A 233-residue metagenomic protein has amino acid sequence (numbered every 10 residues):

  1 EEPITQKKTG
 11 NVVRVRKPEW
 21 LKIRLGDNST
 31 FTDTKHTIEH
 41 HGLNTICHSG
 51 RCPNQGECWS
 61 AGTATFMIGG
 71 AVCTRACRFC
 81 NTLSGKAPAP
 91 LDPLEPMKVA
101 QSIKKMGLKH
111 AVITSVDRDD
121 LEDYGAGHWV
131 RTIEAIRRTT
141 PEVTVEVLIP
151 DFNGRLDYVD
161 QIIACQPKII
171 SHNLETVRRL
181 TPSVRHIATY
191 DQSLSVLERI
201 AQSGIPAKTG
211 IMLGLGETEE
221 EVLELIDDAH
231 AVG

Functional and structural regions predicted by a protein language model:
E1-A76: Flexible, acidic/Gly-rich N-terminal and inter-domain linker regions that tether and position cofactor-handling modules
E2-P3, H186, S193: Generic alpha-helix initiation/capping and coil-helix boundary signal
K17, G42-L43, H48, Q55 (+4 more regions): Glycine-rich, flexible loop/turn motifs
H36, H40, Q101, R179-S183: Charged/polar, solvent-exposed surface patches and flexible loops
I38-H41, Q166, V184, A229: Alpha-helix boundary/capping residues
G62-I169, L174-L180, T189-S203, T209 (+2 more regions): Conserved Radical SAM active-site core
L215-E217: Short, glycine-rich nucleotide/cofactor-binding loops
